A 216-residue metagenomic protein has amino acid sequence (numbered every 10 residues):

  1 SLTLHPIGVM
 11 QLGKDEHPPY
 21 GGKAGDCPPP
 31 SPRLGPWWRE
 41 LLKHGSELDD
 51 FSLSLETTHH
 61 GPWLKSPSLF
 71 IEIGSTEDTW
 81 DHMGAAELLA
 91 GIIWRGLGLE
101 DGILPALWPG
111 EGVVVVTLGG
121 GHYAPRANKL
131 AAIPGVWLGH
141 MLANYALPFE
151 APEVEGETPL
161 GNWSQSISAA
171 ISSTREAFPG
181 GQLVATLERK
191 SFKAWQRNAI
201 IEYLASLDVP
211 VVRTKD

Functional and structural regions predicted by a protein language model:
S1, K23-L53: N-terminal low-complexity, intrinsically disordered segments
S1-P18, H60-P62, P67-L69: Active-site microenvironments of hydrolase-like enzyme catalytic domains
P18-P30, T76-M83: Flexible, glycine/proline-enriched loop segments at strand-loop-helix junctions that form or flank small-ligand binding
R33-E47, L88-L99, Y203: Generic non-transmembrane alpha-helical segments
L48-H60, D101-T117: Short, surface-exposed recognition loops or helix-turn segments adjacent to catalytic cores
L53-D101: Active-site-adjacent mobile loop/cap segments within catalytic or ligand-binding domains
P105-L187: Acidic, Ser/Thr-rich low-complexity intrinsically disordered segments
N198-D216: Extended non-globular C-terminal regions
